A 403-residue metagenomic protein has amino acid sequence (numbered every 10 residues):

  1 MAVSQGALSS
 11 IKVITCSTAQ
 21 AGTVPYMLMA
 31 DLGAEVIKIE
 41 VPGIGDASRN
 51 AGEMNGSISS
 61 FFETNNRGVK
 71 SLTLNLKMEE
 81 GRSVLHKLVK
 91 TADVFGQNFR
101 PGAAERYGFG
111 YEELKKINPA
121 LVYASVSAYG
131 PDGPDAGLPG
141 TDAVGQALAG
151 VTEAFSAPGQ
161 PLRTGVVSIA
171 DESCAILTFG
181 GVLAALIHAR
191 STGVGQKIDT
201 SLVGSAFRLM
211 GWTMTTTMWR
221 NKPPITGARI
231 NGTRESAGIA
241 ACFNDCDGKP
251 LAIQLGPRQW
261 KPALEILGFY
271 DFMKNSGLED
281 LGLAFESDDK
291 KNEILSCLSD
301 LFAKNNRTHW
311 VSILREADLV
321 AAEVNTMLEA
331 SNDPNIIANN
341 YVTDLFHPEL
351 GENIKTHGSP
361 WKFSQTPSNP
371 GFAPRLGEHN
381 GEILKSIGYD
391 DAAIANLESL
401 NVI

Functional and structural regions predicted by a protein language model:
M1-K12, N244-C246, E329-I403: Terminal low-complexity tails and localization/encapsulation signals of metabolic enzymes
M1-V194, T226, R375, G381-I403: N-terminal helix-loop segment corresponding to the beta1-alpha1 unit of nucleotide/adenylate-binding folds
V36, R315-E329, D390-A395: Short, well-structured beta-strand/strand-turn elements
F62, P224-E235, A241-C242, D289 (+2 more regions): Short Gly/Pro-enriched turn/cap motifs at secondary-structure boundaries
L162-S173, G195-K197, R229-N231, A237-A240 (+3 more regions): A short glycine-threonine-serine/GTX helix/turn-capping micro-motif
A175-G195, W212-W219, E265-N275: Oxidoreductase and adenylate-handling cofactor-binding alpha/beta cores
L209-N231: Active-site-adjacent elements of ketosynthase-type condensing enzymes
I239-A317, A321: Aromatic-enriched alpha-helical interface/lid elements that frame and gate functional surfaces
